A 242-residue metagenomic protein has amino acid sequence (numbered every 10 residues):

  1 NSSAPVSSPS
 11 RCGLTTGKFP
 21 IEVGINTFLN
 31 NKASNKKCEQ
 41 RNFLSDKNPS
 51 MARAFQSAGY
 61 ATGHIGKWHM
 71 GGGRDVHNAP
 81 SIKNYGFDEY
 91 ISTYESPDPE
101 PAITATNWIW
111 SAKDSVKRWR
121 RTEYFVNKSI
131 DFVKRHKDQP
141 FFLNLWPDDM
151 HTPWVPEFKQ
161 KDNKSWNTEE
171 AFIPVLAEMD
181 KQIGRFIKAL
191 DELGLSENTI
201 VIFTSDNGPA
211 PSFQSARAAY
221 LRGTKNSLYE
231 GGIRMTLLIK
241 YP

Functional and structural regions predicted by a protein language model:
N1-P242: Formylglycine-dependent sulfatase
